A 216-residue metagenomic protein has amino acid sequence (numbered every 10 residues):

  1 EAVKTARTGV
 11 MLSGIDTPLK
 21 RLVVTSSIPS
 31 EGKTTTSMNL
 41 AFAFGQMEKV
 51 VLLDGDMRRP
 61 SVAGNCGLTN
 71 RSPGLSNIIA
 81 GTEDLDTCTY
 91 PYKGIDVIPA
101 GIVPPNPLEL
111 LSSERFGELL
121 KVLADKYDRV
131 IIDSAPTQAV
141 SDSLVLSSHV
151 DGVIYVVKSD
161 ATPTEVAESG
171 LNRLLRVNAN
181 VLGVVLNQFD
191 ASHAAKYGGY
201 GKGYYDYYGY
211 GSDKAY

Functional and structural regions predicted by a protein language model:
E1-Y216: P-loop NTP-binding module
